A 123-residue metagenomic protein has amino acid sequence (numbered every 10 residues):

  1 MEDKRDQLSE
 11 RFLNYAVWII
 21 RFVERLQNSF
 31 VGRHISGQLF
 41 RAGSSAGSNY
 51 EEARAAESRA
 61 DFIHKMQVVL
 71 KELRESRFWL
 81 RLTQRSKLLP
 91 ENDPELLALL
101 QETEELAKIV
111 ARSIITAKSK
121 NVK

Functional and structural regions predicted by a protein language model:
M1-K123: Amphipathic alpha-helical assembly/interaction segments
